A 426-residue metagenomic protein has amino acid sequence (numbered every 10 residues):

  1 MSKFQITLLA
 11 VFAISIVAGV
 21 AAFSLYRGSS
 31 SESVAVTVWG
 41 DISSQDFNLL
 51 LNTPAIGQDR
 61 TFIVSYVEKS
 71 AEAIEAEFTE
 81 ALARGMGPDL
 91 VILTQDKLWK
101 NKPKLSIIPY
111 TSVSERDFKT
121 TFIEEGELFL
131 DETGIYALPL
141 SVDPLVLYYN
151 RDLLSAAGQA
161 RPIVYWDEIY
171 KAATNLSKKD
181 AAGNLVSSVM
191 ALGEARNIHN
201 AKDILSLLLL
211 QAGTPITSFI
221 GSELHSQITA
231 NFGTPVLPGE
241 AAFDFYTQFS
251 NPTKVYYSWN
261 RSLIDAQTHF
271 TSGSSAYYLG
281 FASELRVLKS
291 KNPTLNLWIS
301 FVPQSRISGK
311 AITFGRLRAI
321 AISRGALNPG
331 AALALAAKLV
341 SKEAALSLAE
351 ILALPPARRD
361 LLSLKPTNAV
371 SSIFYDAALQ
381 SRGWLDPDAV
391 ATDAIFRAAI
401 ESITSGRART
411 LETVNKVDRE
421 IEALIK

Functional and structural regions predicted by a protein language model:
S2-S24, A377-K426: Conserved C-terminal helix/tail region of periplasmic/extracytoplasmic solute-binding proteins
G57-F122, D152-V164, H269, A276-Y277 (+1 more regions): Extracytoplasmic "Venus flytrap"/periplasmic binding protein-like
Q58-S65, A157, Q248-K254, E284 (+4 more regions): Extracytoplasmic/periplasmic substrate-recognition and gating elements
L93-V146, S155, V164, Y170 (+5 more regions): Hinge/lid segment of periplasmic solute-binding proteins
T111-T121, E194-A195, H199, L210-E240 (+2 more regions): Short, solvent-exposed loop/beta-turn-alpha elements that line the ligand-binding surface or hinge of extracytoplasmic
Y136-L140, L145, Y170-T229, S275: Extracytoplasmic/periplasmic solute-binding protein
A172-T174, F219-N260: Glycine-centered hinge/linker elements that transmit conformational signals in sensory and ligand-binding systems
S300, A349-S402: Long, aromatic- and glycine/proline-rich binding clefts that accommodate carbohydrate-like moieties
